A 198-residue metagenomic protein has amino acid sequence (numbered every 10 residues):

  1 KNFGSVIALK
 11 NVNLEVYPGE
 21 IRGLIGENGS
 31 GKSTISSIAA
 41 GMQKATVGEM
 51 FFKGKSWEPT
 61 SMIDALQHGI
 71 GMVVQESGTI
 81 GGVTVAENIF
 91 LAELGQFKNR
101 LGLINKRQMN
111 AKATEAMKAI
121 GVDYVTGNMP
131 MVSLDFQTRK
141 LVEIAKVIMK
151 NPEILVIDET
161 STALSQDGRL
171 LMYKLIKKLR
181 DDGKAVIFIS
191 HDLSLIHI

Functional and structural regions predicted by a protein language model:
K1-I196: Glycine-rich phosphate-binding loops of nucleotide-dependent enzymes
